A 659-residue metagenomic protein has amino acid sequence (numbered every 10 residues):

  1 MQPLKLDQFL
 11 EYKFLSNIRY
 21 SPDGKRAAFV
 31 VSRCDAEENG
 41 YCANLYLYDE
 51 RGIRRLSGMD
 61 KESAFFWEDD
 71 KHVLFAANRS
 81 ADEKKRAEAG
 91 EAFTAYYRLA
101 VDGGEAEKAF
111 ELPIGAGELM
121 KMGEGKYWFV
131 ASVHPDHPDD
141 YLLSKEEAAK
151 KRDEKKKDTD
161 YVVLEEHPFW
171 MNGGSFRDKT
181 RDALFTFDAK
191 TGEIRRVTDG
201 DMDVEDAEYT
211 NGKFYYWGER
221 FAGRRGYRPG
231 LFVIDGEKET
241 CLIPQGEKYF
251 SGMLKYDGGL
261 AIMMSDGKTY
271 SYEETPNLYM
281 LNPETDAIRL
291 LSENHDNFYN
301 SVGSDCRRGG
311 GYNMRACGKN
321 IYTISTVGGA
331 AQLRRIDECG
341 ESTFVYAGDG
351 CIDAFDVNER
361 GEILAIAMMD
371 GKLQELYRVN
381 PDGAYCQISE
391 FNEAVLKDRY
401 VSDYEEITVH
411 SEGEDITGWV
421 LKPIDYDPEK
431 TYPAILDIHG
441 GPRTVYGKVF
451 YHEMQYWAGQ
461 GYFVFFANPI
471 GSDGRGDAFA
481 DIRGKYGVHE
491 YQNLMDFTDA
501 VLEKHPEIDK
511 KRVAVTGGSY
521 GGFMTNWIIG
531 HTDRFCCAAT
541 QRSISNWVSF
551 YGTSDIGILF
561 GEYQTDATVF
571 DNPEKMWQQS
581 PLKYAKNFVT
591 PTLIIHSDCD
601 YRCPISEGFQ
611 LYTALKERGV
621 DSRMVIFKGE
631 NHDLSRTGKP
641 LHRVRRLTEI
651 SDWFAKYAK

Functional and structural regions predicted by a protein language model:
M1-F14, Y46-S63, S80, A87-A92 (+11 more regions): Multi-bladed beta-propeller domains
Y12-A27, M59-A76, D82, E111-V130 (+11 more regions): Conserved beta-propeller blade repeats
V30-E50: Beta-propeller domains
S32, S132, M368, D437-G441 (+1 more regions): Glycine-rich His-Gly loop
E37-C42, D82-F93, P138, S175-R181 (+4 more regions): Short, solvent-exposed loop/turn segments at conserved positions within beta-propeller repeat blades
A43, E83-F93, V133-F185, P276-Y279 (+2 more regions): Predominantly five- to eight-bladed beta-propeller fold
F391-K511, G518, G552: Cap/lid segment of the alpha/beta-hydrolase catalytic domain
P469-K659: Active-site-proximal cap/loop segments of hydrolase catalytic domains
